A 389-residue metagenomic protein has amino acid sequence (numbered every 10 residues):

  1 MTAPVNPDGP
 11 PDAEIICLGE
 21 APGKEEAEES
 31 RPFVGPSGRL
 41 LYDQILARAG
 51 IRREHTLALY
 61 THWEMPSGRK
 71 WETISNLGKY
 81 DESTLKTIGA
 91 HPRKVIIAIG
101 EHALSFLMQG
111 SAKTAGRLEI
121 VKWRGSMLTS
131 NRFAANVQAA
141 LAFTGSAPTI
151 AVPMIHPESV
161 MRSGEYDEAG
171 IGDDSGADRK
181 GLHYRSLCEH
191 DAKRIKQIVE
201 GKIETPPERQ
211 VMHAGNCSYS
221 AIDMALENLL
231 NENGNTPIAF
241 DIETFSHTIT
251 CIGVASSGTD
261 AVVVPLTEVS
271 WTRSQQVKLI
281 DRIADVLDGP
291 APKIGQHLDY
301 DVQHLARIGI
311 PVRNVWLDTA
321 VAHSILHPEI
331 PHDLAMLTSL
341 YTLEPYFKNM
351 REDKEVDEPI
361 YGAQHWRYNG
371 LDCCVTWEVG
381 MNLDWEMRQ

Functional and structural regions predicted by a protein language model:
M1-V199: A polyanion-binding, active-site-adjacent surface
P11-A13, C188-I238, S246: DnaQ-like (DEDDh/DEDDy) 3′-5′ exonuclease domain used for proofreading and 3′-end trimming on nucleic acids
I16-L18, I238-D241, G295, W316-L317: Short hydrophobic beta-strand that contains or immediately precedes a catalytic carboxylate
E20, A49, D241, C251-T259: Short conserved beta-strand segments at catalytic cores or DNA/RNA-binding microdomains of nucleic-acid binding
D81-P92, A225-L229, S274-P290: Short, basic/hydrophobic alpha-helical segments
K94-I99, A239, A291-D299: Short glycine-rich phosphate-binding loop at a beta-alpha junction
R132, A142-T144, V254-G258, D357: Short acidic, glycine-rich loop/turn motifs
P148-V152, P157-M161, D167-G170, D174 (+4 more regions): Active-site-proximal helix-loop-helix substrate-binding element of RNase H-like nuclease domains
